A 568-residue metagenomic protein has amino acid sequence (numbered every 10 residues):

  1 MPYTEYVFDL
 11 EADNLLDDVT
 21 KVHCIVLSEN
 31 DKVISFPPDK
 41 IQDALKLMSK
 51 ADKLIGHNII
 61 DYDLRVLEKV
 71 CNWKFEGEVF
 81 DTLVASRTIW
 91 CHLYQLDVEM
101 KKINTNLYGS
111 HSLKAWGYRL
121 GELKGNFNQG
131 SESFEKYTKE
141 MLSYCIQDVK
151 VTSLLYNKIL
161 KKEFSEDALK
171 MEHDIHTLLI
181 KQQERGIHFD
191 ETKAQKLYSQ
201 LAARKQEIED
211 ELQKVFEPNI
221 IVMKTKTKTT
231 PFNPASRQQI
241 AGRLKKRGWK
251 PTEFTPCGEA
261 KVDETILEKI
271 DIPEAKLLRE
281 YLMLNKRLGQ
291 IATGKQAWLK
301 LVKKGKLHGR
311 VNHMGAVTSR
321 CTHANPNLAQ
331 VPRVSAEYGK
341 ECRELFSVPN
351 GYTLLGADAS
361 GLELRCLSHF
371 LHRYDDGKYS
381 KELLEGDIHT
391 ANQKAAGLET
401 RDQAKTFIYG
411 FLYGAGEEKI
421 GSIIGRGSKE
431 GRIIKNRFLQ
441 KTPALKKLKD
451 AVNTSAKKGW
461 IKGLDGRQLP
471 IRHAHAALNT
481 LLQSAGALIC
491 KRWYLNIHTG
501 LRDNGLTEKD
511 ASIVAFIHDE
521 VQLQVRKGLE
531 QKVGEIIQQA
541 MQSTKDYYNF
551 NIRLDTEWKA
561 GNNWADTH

Functional and structural regions predicted by a protein language model:
M1-E11, V19-C24, I103-Y108, L123 (+11 more regions): Conserved "right-hand" nucleotidyltransferase catalytic core of DNA-directed polymerases
L16, T20-K46, D52-L160, Q393-A396: Active-site-proximal helix-loop-helix substrate-binding element of RNase H-like nuclease domains
T20-C24, E363-A396: Metal-dependent catalytic core segments for phosphate chemistry
S49-L54, F75, T229-T230, G351-L355: Short active-site oxyanion
D52-I60, N233, D358, K419 (+1 more regions): Short glycine-rich phosphate-binding loop at a beta-alpha junction
E184, T227, G309, H313-M314 (+4 more regions): Conserved catalytic core of nucleic-acid polymerases
Q200-T227, P231-N233, Q440-D450, G528-H568: Polymerase palm active-site segment centered on the conserved acidic dipeptide of motif C
A297-V302, P332-V334, Y379-K381, A476-G486 (+1 more regions): Short, contiguous acidic/charged loop-to-helix segments that flank catalytic cores in large enzymes
